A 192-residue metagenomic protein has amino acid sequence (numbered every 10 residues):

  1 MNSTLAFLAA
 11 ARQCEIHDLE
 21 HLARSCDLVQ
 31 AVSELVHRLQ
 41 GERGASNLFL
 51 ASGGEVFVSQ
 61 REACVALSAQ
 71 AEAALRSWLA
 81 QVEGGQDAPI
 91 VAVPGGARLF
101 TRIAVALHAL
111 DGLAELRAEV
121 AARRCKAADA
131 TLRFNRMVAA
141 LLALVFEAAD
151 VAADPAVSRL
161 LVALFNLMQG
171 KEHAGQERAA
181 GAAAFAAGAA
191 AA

Functional and structural regions predicted by a protein language model:
M1-A192: Hydrophobic alpha-helical segments
